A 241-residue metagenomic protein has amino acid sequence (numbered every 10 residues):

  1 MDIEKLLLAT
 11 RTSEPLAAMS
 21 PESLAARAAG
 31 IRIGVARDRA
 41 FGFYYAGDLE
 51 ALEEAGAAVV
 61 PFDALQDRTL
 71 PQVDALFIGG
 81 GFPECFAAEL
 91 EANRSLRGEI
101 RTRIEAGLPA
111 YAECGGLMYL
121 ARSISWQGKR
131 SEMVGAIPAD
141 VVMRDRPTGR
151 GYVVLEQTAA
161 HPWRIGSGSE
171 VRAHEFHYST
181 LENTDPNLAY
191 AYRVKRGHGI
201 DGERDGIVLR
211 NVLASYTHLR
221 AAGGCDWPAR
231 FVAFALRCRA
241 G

Functional and structural regions predicted by a protein language model:
M1-A106, D140-G149, T180-P186, L219-G241: N-terminal beta1-alpha1 cap of cysteine-dependent amidohydrolase-like domains
E14-E22, V59-Q66, Y119-R122, E156-P162 (+1 more regions): Glycine-rich, charged/polar anion/phosphate-binding loops that engage phosphate groups from diverse ligands
I33, V134, F176: A residue-level signal for conserved active-site and pocket-lining positions in enzyme catalytic cores
P83-W163: Cysteine-nucleophile active-site neighborhood
A160-V208: Catalytic beta-strand/loop cores that center a nucleophilic Ser/Cys/Thr and support acyl-enzyme chemistry
G206-T217: Short FAD-binding loop at a beta-strand-to-alpha-helix junction that anchors the flavin cofactor in diverse
